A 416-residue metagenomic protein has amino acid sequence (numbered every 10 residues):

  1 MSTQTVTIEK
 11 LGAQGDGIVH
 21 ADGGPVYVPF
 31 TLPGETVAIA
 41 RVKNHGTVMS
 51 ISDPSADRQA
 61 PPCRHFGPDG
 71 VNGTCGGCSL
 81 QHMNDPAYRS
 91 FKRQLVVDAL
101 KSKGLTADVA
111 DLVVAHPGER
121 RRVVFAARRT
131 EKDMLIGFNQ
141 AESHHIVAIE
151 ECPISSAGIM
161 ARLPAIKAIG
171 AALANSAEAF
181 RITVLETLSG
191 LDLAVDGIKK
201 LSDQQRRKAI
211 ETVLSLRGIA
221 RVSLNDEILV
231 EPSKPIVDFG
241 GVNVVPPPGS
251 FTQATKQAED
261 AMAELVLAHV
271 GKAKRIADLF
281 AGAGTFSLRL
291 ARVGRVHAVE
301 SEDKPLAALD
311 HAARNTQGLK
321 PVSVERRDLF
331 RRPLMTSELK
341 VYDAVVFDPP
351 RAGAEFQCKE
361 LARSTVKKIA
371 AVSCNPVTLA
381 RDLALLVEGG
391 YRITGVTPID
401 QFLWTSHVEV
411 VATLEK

Functional and structural regions predicted by a protein language model:
M1-G70: Terminal RNA-binding accessory module
T3, T7-K10, I198-K416: Rossmann-like S-adenosyl-L-methionine
A40-V42, A126-T130, L185-T187, E415: Short beta-strand micro-motifs enriched in acidic
S52-A56, A60-A179: Extended interfacial segments that mediate partner engagement and assembly in macromolecular machines
E142-S143, L185-K199: Short glycine-rich, basic-tinged beta-strand/loop micro-motifs
A177-E186, V222-N225: A short glycine-rich, hydrophobically flanked beta-strand micro-motif that places a catalytic Asp/Glu for divalent metal
